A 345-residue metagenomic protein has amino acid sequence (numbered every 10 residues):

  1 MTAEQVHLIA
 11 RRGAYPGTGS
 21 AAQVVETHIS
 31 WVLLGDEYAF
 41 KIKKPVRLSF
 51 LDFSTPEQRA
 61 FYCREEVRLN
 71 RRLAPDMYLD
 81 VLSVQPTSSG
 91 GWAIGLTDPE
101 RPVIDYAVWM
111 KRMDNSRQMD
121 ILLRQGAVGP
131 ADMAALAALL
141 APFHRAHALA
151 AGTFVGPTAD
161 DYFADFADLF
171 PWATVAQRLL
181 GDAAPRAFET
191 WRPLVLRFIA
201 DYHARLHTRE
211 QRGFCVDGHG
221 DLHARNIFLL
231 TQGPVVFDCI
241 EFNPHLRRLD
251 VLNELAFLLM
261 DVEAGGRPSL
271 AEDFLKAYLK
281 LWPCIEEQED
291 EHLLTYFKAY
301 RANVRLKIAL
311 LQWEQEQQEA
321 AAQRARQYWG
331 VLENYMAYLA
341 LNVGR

Functional and structural regions predicted by a protein language model:
A3-H219, A224-V304: Conserved ATP-binding subdomain of kinase catalytic cores across diverse folds
K307-R345: ATP/Mg2+ or Mg2+-diphosphate-binding catalytic cores that bind nucleotide phosphates or diphosphates via glycine-rich
